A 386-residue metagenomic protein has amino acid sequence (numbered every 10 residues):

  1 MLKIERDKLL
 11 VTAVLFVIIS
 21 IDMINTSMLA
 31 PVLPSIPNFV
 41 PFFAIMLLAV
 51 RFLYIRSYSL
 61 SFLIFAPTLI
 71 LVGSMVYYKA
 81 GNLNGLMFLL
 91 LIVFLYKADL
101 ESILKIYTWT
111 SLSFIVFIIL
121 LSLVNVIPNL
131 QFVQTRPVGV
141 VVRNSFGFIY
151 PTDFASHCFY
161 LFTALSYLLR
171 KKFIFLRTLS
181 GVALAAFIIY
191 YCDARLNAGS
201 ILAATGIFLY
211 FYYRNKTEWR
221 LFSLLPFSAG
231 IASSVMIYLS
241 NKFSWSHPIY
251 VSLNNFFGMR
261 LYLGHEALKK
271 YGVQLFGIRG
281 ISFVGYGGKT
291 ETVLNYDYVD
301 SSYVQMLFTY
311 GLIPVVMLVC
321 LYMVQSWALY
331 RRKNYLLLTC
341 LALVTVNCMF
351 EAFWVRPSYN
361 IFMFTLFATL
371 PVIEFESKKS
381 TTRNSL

Functional and structural regions predicted by a protein language model:
M1-I70, F375-L386: Transmembrane signal-anchor hairpin modules in multi-pass inner-membrane enzymes, especially those that act on
S27-P37, V76-G85, P151-T152, R177-L209 (+3 more regions): Helix-loop-helix junctions and helix-breaking kinks within/between transmembrane helices of multi-pass membrane
S59-L71, L168-L239, W327: Hydrophobic alpha-helical segments of polytopic membrane proteins
F94-L120: Interfacial loop-to-transmembrane-helix boundary motif in multi-pass membrane proteins
V124-R170, C192-L196, S302-M306: Membrane-interface segments at transmembrane-helix junctions in multi-pass inner-membrane proteins
V251-Y310: Long extracytoplasmic/lumenal interhelical loops at the membrane interface of multi-pass membrane proteins
Y310-T345: Hydrophobic transmembrane alpha-helices and their immediate junctions
L341-T345, V355-L386: Transmembrane alpha-helices of multi-pass inner-membrane enzymes
